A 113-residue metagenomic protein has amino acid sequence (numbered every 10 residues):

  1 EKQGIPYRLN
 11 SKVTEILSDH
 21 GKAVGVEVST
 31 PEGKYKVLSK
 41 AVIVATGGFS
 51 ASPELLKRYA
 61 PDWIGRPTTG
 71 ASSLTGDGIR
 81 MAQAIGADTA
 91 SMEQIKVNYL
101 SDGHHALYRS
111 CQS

Functional and structural regions predicted by a protein language model:
Q3, K22, L38-K40: Short coil/turn connectors at secondary-structure junctions
Q3-T14, M92: A conserved beta-strand/loop element that lines the FAD pocket in flavoprotein oxidoreductases
E15-L17, N98-Y99: Short secondary-structure capping/turn micro-motifs that flank functional sites
L17-V24: A short, glycine/Asx- and small/polar-enriched loop/turn that sits immediately N-terminal to a beta-strand
H20, P31-E32: Residue-level recognition of short loop/turn positions
S29-T30, K36-D102: Glycine-rich loop(s) and the adjacent beta-strand/alpha-helix scaffold that form part
V97-S113: FAD cofactor-binding and catalytic pocket of flavoenzymes
